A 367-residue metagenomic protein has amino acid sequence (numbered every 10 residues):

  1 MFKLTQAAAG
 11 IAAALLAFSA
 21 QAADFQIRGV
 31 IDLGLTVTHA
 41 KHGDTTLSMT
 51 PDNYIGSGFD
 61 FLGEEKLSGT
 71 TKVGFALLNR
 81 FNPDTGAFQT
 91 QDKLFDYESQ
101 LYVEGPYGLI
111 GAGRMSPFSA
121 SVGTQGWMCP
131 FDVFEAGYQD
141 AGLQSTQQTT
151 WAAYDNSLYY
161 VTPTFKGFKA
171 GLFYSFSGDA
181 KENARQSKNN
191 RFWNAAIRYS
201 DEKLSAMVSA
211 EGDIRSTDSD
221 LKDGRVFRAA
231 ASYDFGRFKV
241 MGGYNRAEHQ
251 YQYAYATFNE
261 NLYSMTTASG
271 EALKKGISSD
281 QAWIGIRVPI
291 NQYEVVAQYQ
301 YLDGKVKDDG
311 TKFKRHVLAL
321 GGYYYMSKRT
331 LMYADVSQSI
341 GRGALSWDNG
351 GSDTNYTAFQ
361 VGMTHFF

Functional and structural regions predicted by a protein language model:
M1-A23: Gram-negative bacterial Sec-dependent N-terminal signal peptides
A23-V37, L47-S177, N189, R198-S205: Outer membrane beta-barrel
F25, T71-V73, Y107-G111, G167-A170 (+4 more regions): Repeated loop/turn-to-beta-strand initiation elements of outer-membrane beta-barrel proteins
G29-L35, L77-N79, R114, L172-Y174 (+5 more regions): Transmembrane beta-barrel strands of outer-membrane/channel proteins
L47-S57, L94-Y97, A152-N156, N189-W193 (+4 more regions): Residues that define the transmembrane beta-barrel architecture of outer-membrane proteins
D60-L62, Q100-Y102, Y159-V161, A196-R198 (+6 more regions): Outer-membrane beta-barrel architecture
K188-N190, N194-A319: Detector for outer-membrane/organellar transmembrane beta-barrel domains, recognizing the amphipathic beta-strand
T354-F367: Outer-membrane beta-barrel "beta-signal"
